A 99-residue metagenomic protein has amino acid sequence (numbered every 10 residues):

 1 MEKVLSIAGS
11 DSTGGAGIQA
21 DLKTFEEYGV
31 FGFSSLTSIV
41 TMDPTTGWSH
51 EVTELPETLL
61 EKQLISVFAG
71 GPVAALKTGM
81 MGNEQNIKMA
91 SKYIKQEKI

Functional and structural regions predicted by a protein language model:
M1-L5: Extreme N-terminal starter segment of soluble prokaryotic enzymes
A8-G14, G82: Short, glycine-rich nucleotide/cofactor-binding loops
G14-F31: N-terminal basic/disordered segments at the start of proteins
A20-T24, S38, L59, Q63-S66: Residue-level detector of alpha-helical secondary structure
Y28-M42: N-terminal glycine-rich anion-binding loops that anchor highly charged ligand groups
D43-I99: Ribokinase/PfkB-type carbohydrate-kinase core domain
